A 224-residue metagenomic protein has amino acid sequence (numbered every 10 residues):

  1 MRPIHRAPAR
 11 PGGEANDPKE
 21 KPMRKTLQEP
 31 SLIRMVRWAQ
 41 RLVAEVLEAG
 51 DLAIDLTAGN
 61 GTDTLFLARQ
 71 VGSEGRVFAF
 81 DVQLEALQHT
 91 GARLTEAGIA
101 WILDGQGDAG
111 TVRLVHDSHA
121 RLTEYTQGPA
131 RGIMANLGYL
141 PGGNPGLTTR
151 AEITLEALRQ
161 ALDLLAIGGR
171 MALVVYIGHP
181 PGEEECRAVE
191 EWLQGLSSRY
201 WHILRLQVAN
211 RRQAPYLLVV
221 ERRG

Functional and structural regions predicted by a protein language model:
R2, E20-D51, R69: S-adenosyl-L-methionine
D51-G59: Conserved class I S-adenosyl-L-methionine
N60-G72: Conserved SAM-binding loop of SAM-dependent methyltransferases across substrates and taxa, primarily the Class I
Q83: Conserved SAM/SAH-binding beta-strand->alpha-helix loop
G91-Q127: S-adenosyl-L-methionine
M134-A157: Mobile active-site "lid"/loop adjacent to the S-adenosyl-L-methionine
G168-V175: Conserved beta-strand signature within the Rossmann-like core of class I S-adenosyl-L-methionine
H179-G224: Class I S-adenosyl-L-methionine
